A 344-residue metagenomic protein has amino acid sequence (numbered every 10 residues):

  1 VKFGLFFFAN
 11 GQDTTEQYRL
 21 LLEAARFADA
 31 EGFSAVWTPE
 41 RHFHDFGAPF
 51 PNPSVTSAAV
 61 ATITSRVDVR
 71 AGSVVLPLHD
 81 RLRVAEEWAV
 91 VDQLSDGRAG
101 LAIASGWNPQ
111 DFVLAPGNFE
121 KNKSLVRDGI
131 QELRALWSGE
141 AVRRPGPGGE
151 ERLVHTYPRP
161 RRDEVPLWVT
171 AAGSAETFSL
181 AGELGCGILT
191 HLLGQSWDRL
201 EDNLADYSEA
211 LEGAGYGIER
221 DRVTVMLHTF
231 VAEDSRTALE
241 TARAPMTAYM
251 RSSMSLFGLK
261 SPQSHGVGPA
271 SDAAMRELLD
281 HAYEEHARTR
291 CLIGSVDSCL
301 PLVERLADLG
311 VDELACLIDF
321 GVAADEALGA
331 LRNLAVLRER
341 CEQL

Functional and structural regions predicted by a protein language model:
V1-I63, V67-D68, D163-V165, N333: N-terminal beta1-alpha1-beta2 module of alpha/beta enzyme domains
F3-F7, V36-T38, V69-G72, A99-I103 (+4 more regions): Hydrophobic faces of well-ordered beta-strands that scaffold small-molecule active sites in alpha/beta enzyme cores
F6-Y18, V74-L82, R162-G173, T229-A232 (+1 more regions): Active-site mouth loops of central-metabolism enzymes
T15-F27, E87, A171-S179, V296-R305: Short, acidic/polar
A28, G32, E40, V60 (+8 more regions): Conserved, mostly hydrophobic/aromatic
A35-T56, V60, V75, W107 (+2 more regions): Glycine-rich, proline-tolerant flexible connector loops at the mouths of alpha/beta enzymes
D80-C186, D198-A214, I218: Internal, glycine-rich beta/alpha segment that forms the wall or movable "lid" of small-molecule/cofactor binding
E120-Y157, D198-V311, E339, Q343-L344: An alpha-helical appendage that flanks or caps ligand/catalytic pockets
